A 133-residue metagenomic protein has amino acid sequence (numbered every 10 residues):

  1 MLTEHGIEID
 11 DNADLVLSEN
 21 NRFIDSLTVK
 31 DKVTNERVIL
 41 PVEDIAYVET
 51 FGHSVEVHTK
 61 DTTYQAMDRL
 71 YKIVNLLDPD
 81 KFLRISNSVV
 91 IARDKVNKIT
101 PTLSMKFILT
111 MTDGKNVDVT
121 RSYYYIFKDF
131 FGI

Functional and structural regions predicted by a protein language model:
M1-F23: N-terminal regulatory/sensing modules of transcriptional regulators
L17-T112, N116-D118: Conserved binding/recognition cores within well-folded domains
D78, F127-D129: Surface-exposed connector loops and short turns at secondary-structure junctions
S122, D129-I133: Charged phosphate-binding loop/patch that engages nucleotide di/tri-phosphates or the phosphate backbone of nucleic
